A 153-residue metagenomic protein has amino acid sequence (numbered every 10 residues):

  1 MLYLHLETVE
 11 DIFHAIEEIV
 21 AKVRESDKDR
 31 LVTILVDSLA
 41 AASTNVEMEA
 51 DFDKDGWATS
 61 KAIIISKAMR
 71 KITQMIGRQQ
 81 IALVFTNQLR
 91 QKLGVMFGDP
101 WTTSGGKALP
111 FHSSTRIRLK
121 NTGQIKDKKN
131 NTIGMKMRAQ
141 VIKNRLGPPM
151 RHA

Functional and structural regions predicted by a protein language model:
M1-K71: Conserved inter-motif catalytic segment of the P-loop NTP-binding fold
W57-A153: Phosphate-binding/switch region of NTP-binding enzymes
